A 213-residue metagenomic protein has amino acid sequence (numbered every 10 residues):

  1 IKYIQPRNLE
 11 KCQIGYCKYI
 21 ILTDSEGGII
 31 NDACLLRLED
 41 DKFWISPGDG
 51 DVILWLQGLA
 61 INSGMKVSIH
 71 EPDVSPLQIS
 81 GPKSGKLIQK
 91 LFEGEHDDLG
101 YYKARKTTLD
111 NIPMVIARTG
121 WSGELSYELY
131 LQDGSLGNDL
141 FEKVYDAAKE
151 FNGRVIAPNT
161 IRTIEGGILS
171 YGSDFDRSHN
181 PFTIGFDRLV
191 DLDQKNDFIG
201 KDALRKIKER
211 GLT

Functional and structural regions predicted by a protein language model:
I1-K42, S46-N62: Extended, compositionally biased flexible segments
L35-T213: Conserved, structured C-terminal
